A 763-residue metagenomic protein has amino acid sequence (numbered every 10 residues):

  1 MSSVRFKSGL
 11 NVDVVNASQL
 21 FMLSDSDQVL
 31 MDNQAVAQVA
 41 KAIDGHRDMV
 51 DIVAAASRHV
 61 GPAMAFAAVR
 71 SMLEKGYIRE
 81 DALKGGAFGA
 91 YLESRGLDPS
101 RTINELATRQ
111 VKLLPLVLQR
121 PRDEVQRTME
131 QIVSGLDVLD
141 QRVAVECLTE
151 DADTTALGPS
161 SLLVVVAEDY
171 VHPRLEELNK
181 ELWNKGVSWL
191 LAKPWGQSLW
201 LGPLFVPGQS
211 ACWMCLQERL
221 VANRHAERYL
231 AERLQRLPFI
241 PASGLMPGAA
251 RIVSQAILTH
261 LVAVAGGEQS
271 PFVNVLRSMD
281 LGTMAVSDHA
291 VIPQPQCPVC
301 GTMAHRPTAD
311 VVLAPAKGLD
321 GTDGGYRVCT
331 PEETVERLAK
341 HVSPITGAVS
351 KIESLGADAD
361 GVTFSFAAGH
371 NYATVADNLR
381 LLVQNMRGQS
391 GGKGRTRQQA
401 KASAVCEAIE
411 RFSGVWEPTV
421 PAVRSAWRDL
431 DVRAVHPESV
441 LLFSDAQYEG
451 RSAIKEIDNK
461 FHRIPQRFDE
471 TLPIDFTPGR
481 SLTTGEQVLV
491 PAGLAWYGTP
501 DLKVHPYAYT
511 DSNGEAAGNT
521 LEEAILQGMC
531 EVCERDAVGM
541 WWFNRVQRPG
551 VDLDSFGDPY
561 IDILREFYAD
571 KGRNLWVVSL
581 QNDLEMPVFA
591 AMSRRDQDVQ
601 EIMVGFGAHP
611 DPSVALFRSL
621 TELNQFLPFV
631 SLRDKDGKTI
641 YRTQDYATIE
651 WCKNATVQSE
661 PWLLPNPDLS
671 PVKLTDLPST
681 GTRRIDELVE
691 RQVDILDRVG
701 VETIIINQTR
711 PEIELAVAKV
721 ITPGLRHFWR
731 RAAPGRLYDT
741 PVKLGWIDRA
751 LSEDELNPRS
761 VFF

Functional and structural regions predicted by a protein language model:
M1-D27: Long, low-complexity, charged/polar intrinsically disordered regions in eukaryotic proteins
V14-V15, D44, L106-V111, T155-S161 (+1 more regions): Flexible, charged surface loops at secondary-structure boundaries
S24-V143, L191, S198-V206, P293-Q294 (+1 more regions): Long, charge-rich, low-complexity alpha-helical segments
V69, V133, L175-W183, R565 (+1 more regions): Short amphipathic alpha-helical segments and helix-helix/interface helices
I132-S160: A short, well-structured beta->alpha microelement
T155-V253, A263-Q269, D280-V312: E1/E1-like adenylate-forming module used to activate ubiquitin-like modifiers and sulfur-carrier proteins
A256-A263, C406: Short glycine/serine- and small hydrophobic-enriched flexible loop segments
T283-F763: Helix-biased "structured C-terminal domain" signature
